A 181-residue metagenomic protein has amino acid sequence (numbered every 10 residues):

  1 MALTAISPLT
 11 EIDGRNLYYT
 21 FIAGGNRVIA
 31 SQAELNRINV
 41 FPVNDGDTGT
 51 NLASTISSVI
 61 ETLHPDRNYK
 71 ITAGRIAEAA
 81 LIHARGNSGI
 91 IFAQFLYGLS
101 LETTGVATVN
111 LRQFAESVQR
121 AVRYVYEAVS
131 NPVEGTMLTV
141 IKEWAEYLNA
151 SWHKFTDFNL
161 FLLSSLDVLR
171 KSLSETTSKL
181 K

Functional and structural regions predicted by a protein language model:
M1-K181: N-terminal loops that bind phosphate or other acidic moieties and the adjacent beta-alpha structural core
